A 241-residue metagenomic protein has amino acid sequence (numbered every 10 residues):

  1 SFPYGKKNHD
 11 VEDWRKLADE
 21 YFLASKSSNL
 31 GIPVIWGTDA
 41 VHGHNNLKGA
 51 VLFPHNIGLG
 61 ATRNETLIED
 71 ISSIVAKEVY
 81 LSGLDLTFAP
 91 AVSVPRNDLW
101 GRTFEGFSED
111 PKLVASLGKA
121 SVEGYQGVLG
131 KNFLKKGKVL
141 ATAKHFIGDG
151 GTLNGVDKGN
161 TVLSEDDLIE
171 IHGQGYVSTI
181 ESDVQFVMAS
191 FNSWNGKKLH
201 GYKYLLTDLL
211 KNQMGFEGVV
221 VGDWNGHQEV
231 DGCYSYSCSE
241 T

Functional and structural regions predicted by a protein language model:
S1-T241: Glycoside hydrolase catalytic-domain context in secreted enzymes
